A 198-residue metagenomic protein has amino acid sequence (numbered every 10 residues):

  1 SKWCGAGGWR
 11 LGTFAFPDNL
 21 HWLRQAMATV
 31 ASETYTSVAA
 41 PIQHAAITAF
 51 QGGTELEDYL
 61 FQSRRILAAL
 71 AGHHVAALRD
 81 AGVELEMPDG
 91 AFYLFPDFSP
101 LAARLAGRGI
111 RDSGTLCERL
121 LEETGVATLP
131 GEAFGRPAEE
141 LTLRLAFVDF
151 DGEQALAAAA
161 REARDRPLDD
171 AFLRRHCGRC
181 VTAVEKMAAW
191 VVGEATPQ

Functional and structural regions predicted by a protein language model:
S1-R65, V75-L78, D170, V184-E185: Conserved core segment of the aminotransferase class I/II
C4, E86-D89, G135-A138: A short beta-turn/loop motif at secondary-structure boundaries
P17, Q51, S99, V148-F150: Residue-level recognition of strand-loop junctions within catalytic nucleotide-signaling folds
R64-G72, L85-R104: Conserved glycine-rich beta-strand-loop-beta hairpin in the small C-terminal domain of fold type I
A81-L85, A127-E132: A short linear hydrophobic-aromatic micro-motif
A106-I110, R119-T128, F134-Q198: PLP-dependent enzyme catalytic core of the Aspartate aminotransferase-like
L116: Short active-site alpha-helical segment characteristic of glycosyltransferases and processive polysaccharide synthases
